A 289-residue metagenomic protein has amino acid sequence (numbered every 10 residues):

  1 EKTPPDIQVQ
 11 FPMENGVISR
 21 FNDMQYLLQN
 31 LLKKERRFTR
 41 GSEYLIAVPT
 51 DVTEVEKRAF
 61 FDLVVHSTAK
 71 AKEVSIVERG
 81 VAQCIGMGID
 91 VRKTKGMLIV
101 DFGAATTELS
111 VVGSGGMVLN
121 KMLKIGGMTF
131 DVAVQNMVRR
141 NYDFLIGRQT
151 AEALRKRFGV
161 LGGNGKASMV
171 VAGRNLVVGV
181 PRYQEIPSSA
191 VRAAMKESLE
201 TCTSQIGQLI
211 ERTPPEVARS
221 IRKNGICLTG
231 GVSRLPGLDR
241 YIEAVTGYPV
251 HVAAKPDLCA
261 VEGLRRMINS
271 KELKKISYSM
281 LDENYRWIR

Functional and structural regions predicted by a protein language model:
E1-I99, V112-I226, S233-A260, R265-R289: Nucleotide/phosphate-binding catalytic cleft detector across ATP-hydrolyzing and phosphate-transferring enzymes
A104-T106: Short acidic, Gly/Ser-rich segments with clustered Asp/Glu that frequently serve as metal-coordination loops in enzyme
